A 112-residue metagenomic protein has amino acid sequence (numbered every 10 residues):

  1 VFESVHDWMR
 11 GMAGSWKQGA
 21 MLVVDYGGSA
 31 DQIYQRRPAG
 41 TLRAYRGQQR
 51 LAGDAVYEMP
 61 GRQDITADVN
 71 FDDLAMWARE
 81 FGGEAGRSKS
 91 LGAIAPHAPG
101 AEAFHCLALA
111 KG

Functional and structural regions predicted by a protein language model:
V1-G112: Long, Lys/Arg- and hydrophobic-enriched amphipathic alpha-helices
